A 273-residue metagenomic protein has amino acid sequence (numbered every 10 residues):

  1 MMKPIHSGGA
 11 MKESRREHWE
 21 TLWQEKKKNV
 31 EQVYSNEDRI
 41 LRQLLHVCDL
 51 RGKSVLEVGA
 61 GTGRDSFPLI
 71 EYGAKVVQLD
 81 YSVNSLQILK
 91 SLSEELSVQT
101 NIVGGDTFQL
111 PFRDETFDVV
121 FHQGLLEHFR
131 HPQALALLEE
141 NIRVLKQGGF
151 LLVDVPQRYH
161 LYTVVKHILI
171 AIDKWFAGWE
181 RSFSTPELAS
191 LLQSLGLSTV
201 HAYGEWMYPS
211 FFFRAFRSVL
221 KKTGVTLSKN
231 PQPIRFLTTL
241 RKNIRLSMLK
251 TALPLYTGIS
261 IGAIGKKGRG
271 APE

Functional and structural regions predicted by a protein language model:
M2-D49: Conserved class I S-adenosyl-L-methionine
T62-Q109: Class I SAM-dependent methyltransferase SAM/SAH-binding core
F108-V120: A short acidic, Gly/Pro-enriched loop at the edge of an enzyme's catalytic core that lines a small-molecule cofactor
H122-L125: A short beta-strand submotif of the Rossmann-like class I SAM-dependent methyltransferase core that lines
L135-F150: A short glycine-rich, Lys/Arg-flanked "PGG" loop and its adjoining helix->strand segment in the class I
P156-W179: Short, glycine-/aromatic-enriched active-site segment of Class I SAM-dependent methyltransferases
E180-G196: Short alpha-helix
G204-E273: A C-terminal cap/extension of S-adenosyl-L-methionine-dependent methyltransferases that defines the acceptor-substrate
